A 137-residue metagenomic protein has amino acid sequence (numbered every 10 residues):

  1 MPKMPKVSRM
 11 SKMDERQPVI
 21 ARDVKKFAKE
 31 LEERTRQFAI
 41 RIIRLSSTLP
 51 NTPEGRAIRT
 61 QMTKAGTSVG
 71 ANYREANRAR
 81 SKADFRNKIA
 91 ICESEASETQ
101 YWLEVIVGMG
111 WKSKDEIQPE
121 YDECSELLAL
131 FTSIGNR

Functional and structural regions predicted by a protein language model:
M1-R137: Amphipathic alpha-helical assembly/interaction segments
